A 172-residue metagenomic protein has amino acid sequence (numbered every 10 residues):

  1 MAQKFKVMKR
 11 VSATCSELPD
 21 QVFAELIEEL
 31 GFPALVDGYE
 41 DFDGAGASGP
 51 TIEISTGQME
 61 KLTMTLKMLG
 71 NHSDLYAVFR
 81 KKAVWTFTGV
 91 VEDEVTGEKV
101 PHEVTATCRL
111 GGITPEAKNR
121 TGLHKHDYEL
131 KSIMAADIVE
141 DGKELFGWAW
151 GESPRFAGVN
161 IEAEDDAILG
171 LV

Functional and structural regions predicted by a protein language model:
M1-Y39, G158, E164-V172: Polar/acidic, low-complexity leader/linker segments enriched in S/T/G and N/D
I52, L75, E94, I113-R120: Catalytic micro-motifs at enzyme active sites that drive phosphoryl/nucleotidyl and oxygen chemistry
I52-H72, G122-A135: Oligomerization/assembly interface segments of phage tail-like spikes and tubes
T56-Q58, F79-K81, E98-V100, R120-H124: A generic structural micro-feature
G70, Y76-V104: Short, acidic/charged, Gly/Pro-enriched secondary-structure junctions
C108-V172: Mixed-charge, glycine-accented linear interaction segment located at domain edges/termini
